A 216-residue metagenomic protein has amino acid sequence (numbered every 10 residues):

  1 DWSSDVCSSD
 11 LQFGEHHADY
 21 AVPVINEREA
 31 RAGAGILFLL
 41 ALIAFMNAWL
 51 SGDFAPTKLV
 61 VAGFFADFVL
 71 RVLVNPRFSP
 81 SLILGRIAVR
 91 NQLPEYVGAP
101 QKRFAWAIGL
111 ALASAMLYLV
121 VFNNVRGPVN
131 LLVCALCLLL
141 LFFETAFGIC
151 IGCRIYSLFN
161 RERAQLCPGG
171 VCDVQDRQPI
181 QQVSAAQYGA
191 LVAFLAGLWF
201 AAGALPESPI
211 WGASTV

Functional and structural regions predicted by a protein language model:
D1-S8: Short, small-residue-biased leader/transition segments that mark boundaries at the very start of proteins
S9-A21, P80-G98, G152-R177: Cytosolic, membrane-interface loops and tails of multi-pass inner-membrane proteins
N26-L37, P100-L112, I180-V192: Select subsegments of transmembrane alpha-helices in polytopic membrane proteins, especially boundary-proximal
F38-M46, L112-Y118, Y188-G203: Hydrophobic core of alpha-helical transmembrane segments in multi-pass integral membrane proteins
L39-A62, Y118-L132: Helix-coil boundary and interhelical linker segments in multi-pass alpha-helical membrane proteins
S51-F54, K58-F78, L139-C153: Hydrophobic alpha-helical membrane-embedded segments
M116, R126-I149, Y156-A164: Immediate flanking context of iron-sulfur cluster ligation sites
L198-V216: Juxtamembrane boundary at the C-terminal end of a transmembrane helix
